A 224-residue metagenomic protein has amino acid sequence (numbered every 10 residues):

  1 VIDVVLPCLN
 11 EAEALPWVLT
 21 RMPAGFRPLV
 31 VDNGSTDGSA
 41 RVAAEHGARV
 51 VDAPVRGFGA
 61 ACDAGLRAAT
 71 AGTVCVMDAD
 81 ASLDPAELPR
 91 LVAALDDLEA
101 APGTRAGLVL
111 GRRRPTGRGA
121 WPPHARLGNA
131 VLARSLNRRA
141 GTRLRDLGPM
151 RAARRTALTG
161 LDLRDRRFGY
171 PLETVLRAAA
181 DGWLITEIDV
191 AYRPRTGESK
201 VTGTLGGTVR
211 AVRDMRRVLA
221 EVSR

Functional and structural regions predicted by a protein language model:
I2-D3, E173: Cell-envelope/extracellular polymer assembly enzymes that use nucleotide-activated donors
N10-A24: Short, well-formed alpha-helical segments that are part of the catalytic scaffolds of diverse glycosyltransferases
E13-W17, D37-H46: Acidic helix N-cap motif at the loop->helix transition within catalytic regions of sugar-transfer enzymes
D32-R41, A81: A conserved acidic beta->alpha catalytic loop
A53, M77-A79: Catalytic metal- and UDP-sugar-binding loop of GT-A-like glycosyltransferases, i.e., residues flanking the conserved
P54-R56, A60-A68, A86-F168, R195-V209: Acceptor/aglycone-binding surface of glycosyltransferases and processive sugar-polymer synthases
V74: Short aromatic/hydrophobic "clamp" motif used to bind/position activated sugar donors
G141, L163-R224: Hydrophobic helical membrane-anchoring modules
